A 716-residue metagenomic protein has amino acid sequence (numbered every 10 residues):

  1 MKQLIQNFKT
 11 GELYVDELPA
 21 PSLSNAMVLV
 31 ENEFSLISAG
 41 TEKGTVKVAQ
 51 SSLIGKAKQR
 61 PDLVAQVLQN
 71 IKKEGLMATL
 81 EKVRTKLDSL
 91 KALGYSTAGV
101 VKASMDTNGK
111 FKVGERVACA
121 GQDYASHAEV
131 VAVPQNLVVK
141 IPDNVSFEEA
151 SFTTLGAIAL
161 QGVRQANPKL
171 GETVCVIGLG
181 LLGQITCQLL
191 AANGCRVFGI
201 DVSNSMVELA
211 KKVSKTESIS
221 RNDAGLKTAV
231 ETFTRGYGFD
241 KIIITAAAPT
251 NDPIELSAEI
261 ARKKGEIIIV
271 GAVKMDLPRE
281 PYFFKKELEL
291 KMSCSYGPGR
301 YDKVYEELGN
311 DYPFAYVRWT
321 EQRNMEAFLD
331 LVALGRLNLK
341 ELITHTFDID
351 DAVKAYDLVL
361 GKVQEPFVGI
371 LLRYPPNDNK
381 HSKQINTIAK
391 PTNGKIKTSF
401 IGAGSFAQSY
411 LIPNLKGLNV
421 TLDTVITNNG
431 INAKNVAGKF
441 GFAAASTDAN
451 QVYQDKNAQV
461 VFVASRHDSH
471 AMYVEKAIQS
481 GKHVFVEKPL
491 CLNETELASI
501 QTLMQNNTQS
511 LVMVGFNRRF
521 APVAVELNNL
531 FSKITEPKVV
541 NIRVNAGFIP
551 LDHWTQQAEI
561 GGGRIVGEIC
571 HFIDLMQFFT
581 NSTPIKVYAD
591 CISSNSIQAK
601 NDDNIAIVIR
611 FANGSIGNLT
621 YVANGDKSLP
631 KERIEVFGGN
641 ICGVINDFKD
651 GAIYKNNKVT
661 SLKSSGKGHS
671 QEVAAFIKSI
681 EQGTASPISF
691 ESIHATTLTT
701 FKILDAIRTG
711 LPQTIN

Functional and structural regions predicted by a protein language model:
L4, V176, N193, G236 (+9 more regions): C-terminal capping/lid region of NAD(P)-dependent oxidoreductase domains
P21-L36, T45-Q122, E681: Glycine-rich beta-strand-centered segment in the early N-terminal region that forms part of a ligand/cofactor-binding
E148-D223: Mid-domain Rossmann-like dinucleotide-binding core that forms the NAD(H)/NADP(H) cofactor-binding site
R262, M472-F516: Beta-strand-loop-alpha-helix segment that lines the small-molecule cofactor/substrate pocket of alpha/beta enzymes
V270-E289, S293, G299, L490-L511: Rossmann-fold NAD(P)-binding glycine/threonine-rich loop
P298-Y316, V332, S510-L511, R518-Q598 (+1 more regions): Predominantly a Rossmann-like dinucleotide-binding segment in NAD(P)-dependent oxidoreductases
D357, G361-Q384, G567, I573-D650 (+2 more regions): Contiguous beta-strand/loop segments that form the cofactor/metal-binding neighborhood of enzyme cores
K380-F440: N-terminal Rossmann-like dinucleotide-binding module
